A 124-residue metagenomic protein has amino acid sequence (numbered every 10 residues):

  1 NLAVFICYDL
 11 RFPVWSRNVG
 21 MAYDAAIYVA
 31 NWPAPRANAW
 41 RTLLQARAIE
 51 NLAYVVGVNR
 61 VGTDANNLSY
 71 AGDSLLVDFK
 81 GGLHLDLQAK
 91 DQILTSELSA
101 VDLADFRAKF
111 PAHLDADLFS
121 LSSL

Functional and structural regions predicted by a protein language model:
N1-A3, A25: Beta-strand-turn-beta hairpins that frame and shape the catalytic cleft of phosphate-ester-processing enzymes
A3-V4, L85: A sequence-level detector of short linear motifs
L10-I93: CN hydrolase (nitrilase-like) catalytic-core segments centered on the catalytic cysteine and neighboring Lys/Glu
R17, M21, A104-L124: Cysteine/selenocysteine-centered motifs that mediate thiol-based redox chemistry or coordinate metal-sulfur cofactors
L44, L98-S99, L121-L124: Residue-level signal for alpha-helical context at structural boundaries
D91-K109: A short, polar/charged loop-to-alpha-helix boundary motif
